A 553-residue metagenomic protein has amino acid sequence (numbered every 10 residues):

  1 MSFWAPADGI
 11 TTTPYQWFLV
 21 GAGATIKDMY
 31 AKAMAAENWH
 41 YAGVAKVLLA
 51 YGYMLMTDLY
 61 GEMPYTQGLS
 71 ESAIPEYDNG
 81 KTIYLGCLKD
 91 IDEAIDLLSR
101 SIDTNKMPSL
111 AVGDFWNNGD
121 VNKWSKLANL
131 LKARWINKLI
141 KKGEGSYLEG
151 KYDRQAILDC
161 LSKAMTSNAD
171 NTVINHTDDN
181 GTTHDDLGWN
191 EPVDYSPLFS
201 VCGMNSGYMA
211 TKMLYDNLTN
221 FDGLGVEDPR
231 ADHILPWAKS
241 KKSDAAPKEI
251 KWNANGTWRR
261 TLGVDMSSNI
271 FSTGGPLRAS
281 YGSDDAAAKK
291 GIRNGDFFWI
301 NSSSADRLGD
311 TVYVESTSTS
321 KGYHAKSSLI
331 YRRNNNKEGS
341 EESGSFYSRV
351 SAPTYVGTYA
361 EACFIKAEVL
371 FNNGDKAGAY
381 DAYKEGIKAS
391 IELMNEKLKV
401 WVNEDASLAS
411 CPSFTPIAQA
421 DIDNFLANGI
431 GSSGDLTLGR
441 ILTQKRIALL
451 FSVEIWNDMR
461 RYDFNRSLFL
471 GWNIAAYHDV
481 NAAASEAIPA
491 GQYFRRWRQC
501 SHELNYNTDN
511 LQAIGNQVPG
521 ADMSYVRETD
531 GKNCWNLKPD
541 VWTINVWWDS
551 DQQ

Functional and structural regions predicted by a protein language model:
M1, T57-T66, W401-A418: Short, compositionally biased low-complexity segments
S2-I365, V369-E396, G434-L436, S550-Q553: Structured, solvent-exposed acidic/aromatic patches
Q67, E71-S72, G150, K248 (+5 more regions): Charge-rich, low-complexity amphipathic helices in intrinsically disordered tails/linkers adjacent to domains
S101-D103, K142-E144, M394-K397, A448-N457 (+1 more regions): Substrate-binding/catalytic groove segments of enzymes that remodel or degrade extracellular structural polymers
W116-V121, R134, C202-G225, A231 (+2 more regions): Long, intrinsically disordered, low-complexity segments
